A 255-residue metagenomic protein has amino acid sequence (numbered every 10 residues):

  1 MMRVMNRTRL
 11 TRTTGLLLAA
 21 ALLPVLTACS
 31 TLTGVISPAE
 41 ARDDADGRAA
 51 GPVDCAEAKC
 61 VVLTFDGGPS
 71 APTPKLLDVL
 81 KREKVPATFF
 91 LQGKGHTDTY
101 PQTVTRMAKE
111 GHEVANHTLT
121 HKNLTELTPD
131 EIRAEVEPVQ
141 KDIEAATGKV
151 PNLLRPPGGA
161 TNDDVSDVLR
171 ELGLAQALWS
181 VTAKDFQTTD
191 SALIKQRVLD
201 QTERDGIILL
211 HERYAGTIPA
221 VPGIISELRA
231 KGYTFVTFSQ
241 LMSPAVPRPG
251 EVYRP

Functional and structural regions predicted by a protein language model:
V4-A21: Bacterial N-terminal signal peptides that target proteins for export
L17, A56, M107, Q201-T202: Residue-level detector of transmembrane insertion/anchoring sites
V25-A28: C-terminal motif of bacterial Sec signal peptides marking the signal peptidase cleavage site
S30-A39: Bacterial lipoprotein signal-peptidase II cleavage site
P38-L127, E131-I132, P138-D142: Active-site beta->alpha N-cap acidic-glycine motif
K75, D98, K122-R254: Catalytic domains of cell-wall/extracellular-matrix polysaccharide-remodeling enzymes, centered on de-N-acetylation
